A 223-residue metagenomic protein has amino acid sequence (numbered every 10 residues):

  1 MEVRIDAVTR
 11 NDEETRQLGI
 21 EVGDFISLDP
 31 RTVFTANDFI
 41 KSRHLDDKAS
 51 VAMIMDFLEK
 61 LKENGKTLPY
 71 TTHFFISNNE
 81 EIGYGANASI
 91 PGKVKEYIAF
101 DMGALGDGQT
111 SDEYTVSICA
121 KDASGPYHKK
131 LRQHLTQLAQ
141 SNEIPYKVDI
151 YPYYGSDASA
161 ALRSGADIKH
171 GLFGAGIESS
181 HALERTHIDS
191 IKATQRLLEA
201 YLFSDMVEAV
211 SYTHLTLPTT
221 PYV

Functional and structural regions predicted by a protein language model:
M1-L215: N-terminal hydrophobic/helix-forming segments and targeting peptides
H214-V223: Single conserved hydrophobic/aromatic residue that forms the stacking wall/gate of nucleotide- or nucleobase-binding
